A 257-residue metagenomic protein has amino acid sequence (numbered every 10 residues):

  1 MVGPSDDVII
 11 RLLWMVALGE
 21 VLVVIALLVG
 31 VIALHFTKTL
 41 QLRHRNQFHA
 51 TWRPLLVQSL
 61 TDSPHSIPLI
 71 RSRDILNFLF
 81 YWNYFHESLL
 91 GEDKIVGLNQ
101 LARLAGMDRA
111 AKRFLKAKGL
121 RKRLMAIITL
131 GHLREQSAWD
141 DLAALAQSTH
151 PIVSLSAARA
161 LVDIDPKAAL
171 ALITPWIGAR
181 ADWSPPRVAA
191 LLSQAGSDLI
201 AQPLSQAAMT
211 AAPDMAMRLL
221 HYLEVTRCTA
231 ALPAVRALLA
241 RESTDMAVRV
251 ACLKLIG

Functional and structural regions predicted by a protein language model:
M1-N46: N-terminal signal-anchor transmembrane alpha helix of single-pass membrane proteins, serving as the membrane-anchoring
L34-G119: N-terminal topogenic membrane-targeting module
R45-H49, R53, F78, I95 (+6 more regions): Residue-level detector of extended alpha-helical repeat arrays and alpha-solenoid scaffolds
K94-L98, A126-I127, A157, R187-V188 (+2 more regions): Conserved hydrophobic register position within alpha-solenoid helical repeats
A102-L115, E135-A146, P166-G178, S197-M209 (+3 more regions): Amphipathic alpha-helical scaffolding segments comprising HEAT/armadillo-like alpha-solenoid repeats
K118-G119, T149-V153, R180-S184, A211-P213 (+1 more regions): Short inter-helical turns and helix N-cap capping residues of alpha-solenoid HEAT/ARM repeat scaffolds
L120-R134, A138-R159: Membrane-embedded segments
R134, L161-D165, A181, L192-L199 (+2 more regions): Alpha-solenoid repeat junctions
